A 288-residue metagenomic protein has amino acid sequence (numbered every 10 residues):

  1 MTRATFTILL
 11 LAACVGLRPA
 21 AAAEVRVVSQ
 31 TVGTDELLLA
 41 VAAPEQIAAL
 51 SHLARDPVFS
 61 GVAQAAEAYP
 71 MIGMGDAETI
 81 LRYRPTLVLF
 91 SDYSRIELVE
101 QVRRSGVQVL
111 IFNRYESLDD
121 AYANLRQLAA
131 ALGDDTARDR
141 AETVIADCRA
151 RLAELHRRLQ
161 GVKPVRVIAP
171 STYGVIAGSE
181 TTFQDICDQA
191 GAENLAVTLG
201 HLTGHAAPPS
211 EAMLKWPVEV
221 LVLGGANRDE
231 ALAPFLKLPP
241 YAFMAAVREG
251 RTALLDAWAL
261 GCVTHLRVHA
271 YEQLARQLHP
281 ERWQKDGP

Functional and structural regions predicted by a protein language model:
T5-G16: Bacterial N-terminal signal peptides
L17-A22: Sec/Tat signal peptide C-region and signal peptidase I cleavage site
A23-R26, L98-V175, A196-T198, T203-G204 (+1 more regions): Extracytoplasmic substrate-binding proteins
R26-D92, L98, A192-L195: A short, structured surface patch at a secondary-structure boundary
T31, S51, D92-Y93, R114 (+3 more regions): Short secondary-structure boundary segments
A77-R84, A207-P217: Short helices/loops that flank or line small-molecule/ion binding pockets
S94-R104, V220-L238: A ligand-binding cleft/hinge motif common to bilobed small-molecule-binding domains
T182-H205, G225, A253-L254: His/Asp/Glu-enriched short active-site or ligand-binding loop at hydrolase and phosphoryl-transfer sites
